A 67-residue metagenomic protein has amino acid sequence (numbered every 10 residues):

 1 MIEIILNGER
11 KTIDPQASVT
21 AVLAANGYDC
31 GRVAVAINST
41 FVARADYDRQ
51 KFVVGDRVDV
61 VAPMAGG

Functional and structural regions predicted by a protein language model:
M1-G66: Ubiquitin-like/PB1-type beta-grasp interaction modules and other compact soluble beta-rich domains
